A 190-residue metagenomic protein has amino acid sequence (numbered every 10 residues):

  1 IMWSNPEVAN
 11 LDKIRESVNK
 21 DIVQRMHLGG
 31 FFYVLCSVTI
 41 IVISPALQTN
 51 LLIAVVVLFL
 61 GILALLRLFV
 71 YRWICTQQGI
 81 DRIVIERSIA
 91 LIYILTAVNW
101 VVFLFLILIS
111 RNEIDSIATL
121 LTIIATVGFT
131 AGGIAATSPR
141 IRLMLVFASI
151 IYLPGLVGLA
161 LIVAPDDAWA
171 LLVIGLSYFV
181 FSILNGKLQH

Functional and structural regions predicted by a protein language model:
I1-L11, S116: Short, charged cytosolic
D12-I22: Cytosolic juxtamembrane amphipathic/interface segments immediately preceding and feeding into a transmembrane helix
D12-K13, R72-R82: Cytosolic, membrane-interface loops and tails of multi-pass inner-membrane proteins
I22-Q77, L156-L159, L176-N185: Hydrophobic alpha-helical transmembrane segments of multi-pass membrane proteins
A46-A54, I83-V84, N112-D115: Membrane-interface helix-capping segments at transmembrane helix termini in multi-pass transporters
Q78-I94: Juxtamembrane helix-capping/reentrant segments at transmembrane boundaries
Y93-L184: Hydrophobic transmembrane alpha-helices
